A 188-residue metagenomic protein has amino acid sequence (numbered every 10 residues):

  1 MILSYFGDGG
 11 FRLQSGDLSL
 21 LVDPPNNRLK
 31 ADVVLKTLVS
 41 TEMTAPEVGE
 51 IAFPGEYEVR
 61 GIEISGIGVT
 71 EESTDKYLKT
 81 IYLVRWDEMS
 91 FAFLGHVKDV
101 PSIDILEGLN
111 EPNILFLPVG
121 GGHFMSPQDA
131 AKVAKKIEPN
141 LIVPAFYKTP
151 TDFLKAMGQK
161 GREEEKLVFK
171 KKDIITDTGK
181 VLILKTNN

Functional and structural regions predicted by a protein language model:
M1-V33, S40-E42, E47-I114, G122-Q128 (+1 more regions): Core dinuclear metal-dependent hydrolase active-site scaffold
L38, I137, M157-K160: Alpha-helix boundary/capping residues
P46-G49, T151-R162: Short, aromatic/basic amphipathic alpha-helical patches
E111-A145: A contiguous pocket-lining binding segment that forms or flanks enzyme active sites
F146-P150: Short beta-alpha junction loops
